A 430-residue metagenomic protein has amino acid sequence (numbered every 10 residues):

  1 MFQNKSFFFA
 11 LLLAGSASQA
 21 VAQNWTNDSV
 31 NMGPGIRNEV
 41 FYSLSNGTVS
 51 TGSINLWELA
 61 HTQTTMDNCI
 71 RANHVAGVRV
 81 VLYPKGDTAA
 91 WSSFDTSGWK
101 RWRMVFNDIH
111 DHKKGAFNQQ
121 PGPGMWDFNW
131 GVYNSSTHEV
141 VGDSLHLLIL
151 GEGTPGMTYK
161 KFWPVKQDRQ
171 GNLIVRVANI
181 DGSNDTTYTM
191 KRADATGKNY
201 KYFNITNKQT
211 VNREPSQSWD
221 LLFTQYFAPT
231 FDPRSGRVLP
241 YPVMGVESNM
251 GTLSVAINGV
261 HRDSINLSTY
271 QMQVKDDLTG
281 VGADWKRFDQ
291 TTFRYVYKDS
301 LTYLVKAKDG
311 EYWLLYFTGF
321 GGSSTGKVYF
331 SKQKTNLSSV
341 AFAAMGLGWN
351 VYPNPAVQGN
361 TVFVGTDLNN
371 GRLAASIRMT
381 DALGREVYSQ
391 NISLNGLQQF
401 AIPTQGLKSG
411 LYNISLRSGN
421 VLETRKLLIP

Functional and structural regions predicted by a protein language model:
M1-S6, P430: Positively charged n-region of N-terminal signal peptides that target proteins for export
S6-G15: Sec-dependent N-terminal signal peptides
S18-A22: Sec/Tat signal peptide C-region and signal peptidase I cleavage site
Q23-N336: Surface-exposed, beta-sheet-biased, low-hydrophobicity segments with strongly acidic/polar composition
N184-T186, R385-N391, L422: Surface-exposed loop/edge segments in extracytoplasmic proteins
S331-Y352, Q358-G359, F363, D367-N369 (+1 more regions): Residue-level detector of functionally pivotal "anchor" positions at catalytic/ligand-binding pockets or at interdomain
V364, N391-G419, L428: Short, surface-exposed loop/turn motifs with a glycine/proline- and acidic-biased composition
R378-V387, Y412: Short, glycine-anchored, charge-dense loop/turn motifs used at functional sites
